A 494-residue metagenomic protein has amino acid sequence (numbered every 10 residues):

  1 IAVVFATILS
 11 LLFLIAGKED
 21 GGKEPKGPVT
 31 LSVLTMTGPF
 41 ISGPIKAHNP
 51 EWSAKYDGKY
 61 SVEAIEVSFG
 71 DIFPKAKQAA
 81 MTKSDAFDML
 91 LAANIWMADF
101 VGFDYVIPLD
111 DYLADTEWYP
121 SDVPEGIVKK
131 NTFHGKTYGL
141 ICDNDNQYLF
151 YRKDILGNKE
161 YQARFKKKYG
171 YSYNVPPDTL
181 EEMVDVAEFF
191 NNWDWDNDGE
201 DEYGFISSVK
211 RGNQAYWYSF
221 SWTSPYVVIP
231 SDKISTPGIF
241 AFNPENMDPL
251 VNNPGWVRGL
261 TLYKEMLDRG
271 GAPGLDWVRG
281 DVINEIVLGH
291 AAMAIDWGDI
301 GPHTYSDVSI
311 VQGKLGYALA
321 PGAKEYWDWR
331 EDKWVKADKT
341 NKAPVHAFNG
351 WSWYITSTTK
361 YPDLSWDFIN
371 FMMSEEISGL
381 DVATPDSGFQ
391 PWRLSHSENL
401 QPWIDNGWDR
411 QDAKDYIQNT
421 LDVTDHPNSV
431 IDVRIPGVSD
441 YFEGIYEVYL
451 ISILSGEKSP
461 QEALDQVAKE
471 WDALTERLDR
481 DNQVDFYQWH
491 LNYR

Functional and structural regions predicted by a protein language model:
I1-Y105, L113-S121, E160-F165, E457-E462 (+1 more regions): Conserved N-terminal structural module of periplasmic/extracytoplasmic solute-binding proteins
G17, W329-K339, A383-S452, R477-R494: Long, aromatic- and glycine/proline-rich binding clefts that accommodate carbohydrate-like moieties
G58, I155, D268-R269, V308-L394 (+1 more regions): Extracytoplasmic/periplasmic substrate-recognition and gating elements
E66-K75, I95, D178-E182, G274-L288: Short helix-initiation/N-cap motifs at beta->coil->alpha
D88-L91, A292-W297: Paired acidic/hydrophobic, glycine-rich loop segments that form the ligand-binding mouth/hinge of periplasmic-binding
A93-F150, G157, E200, Y218 (+2 more regions): Hinge/lid segment of periplasmic solute-binding proteins
F133-D143, Q147, E181-E245, A291: Extracytoplasmic/periplasmic solute-binding protein
E182-E188, V228-D276, G316-E325: Glycine-centered hinge/linker elements that transmit conformational signals in sensory and ligand-binding systems
